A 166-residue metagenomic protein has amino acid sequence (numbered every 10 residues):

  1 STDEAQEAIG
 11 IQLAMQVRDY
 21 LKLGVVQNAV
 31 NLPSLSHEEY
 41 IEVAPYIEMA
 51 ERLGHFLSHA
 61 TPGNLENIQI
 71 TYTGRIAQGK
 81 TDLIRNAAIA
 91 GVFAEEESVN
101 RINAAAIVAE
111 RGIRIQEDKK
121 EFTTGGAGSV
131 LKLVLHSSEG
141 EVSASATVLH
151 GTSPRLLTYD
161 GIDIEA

Functional and structural regions predicted by a protein language model:
D3-A166: NAD(P)-dependent dehydrogenase/reductase Rossmann-like domain
